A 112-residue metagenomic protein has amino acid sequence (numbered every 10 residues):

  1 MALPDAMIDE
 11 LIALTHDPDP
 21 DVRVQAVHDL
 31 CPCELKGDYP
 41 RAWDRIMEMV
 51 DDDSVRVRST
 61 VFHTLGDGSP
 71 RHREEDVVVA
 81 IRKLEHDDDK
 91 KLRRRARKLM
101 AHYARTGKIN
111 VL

Functional and structural regions predicted by a protein language model:
M1-L3, V24-G37, E48, S59-H72 (+1 more regions): Structural detector for internal amphipathic alpha-helices that build alpha-solenoid repeat scaffolds
A2-L14, K36-M49, H72-K83, T106-L112: Amphipathic alpha-helical scaffolding segments comprising HEAT/armadillo-like alpha-solenoid repeats
H16-A26, D51, R56-V57: Membrane-interacting alpha-helical segments
D17, D52, D87, H102-T106: A structural signal for alpha-helix termini and helix-coil/disorder junctions
P20-D21, P40, V55-R56, H86 (+1 more regions): Alpha-helix N-cap/helix-start positions at coil->helix boundaries
W43, V57-R58, V78-A80, K91-R93: Short C-terminal domain-edge/linker segments immediately following a structured domain
